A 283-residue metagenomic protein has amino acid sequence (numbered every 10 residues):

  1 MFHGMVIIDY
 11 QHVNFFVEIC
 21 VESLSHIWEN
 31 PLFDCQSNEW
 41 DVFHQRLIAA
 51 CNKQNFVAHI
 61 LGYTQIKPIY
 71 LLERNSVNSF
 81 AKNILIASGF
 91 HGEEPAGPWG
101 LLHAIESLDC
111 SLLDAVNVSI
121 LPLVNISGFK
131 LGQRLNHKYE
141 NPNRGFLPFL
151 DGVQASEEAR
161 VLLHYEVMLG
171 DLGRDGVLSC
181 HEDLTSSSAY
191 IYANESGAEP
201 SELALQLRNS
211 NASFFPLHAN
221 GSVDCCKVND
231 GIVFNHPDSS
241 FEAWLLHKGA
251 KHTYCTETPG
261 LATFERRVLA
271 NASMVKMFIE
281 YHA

Functional and structural regions predicted by a protein language model:
I7-Y10: Intrinsic low-complexity, disordered N-terminal segments enriched in polar/charged/small residues
F15-Y70: Short glycine- and acidic-rich boundary segments immediately preceding or forming the N-terminal edge of structured
Y70-F80: Short beta-strand-to-loop junctions in surface cap/lid or active-site-entrance loops
A81-N83, P95-C225, L246: Active-site/substrate-binding loop(s) of hydrolase catalytic cores
I84-F90, P259: Short glycine-rich or small-residue beta-strand-to-loop segments that form or flank ligand, phosphate, metal/Fe-S
G231-A283: Active-site-adjacent mobile loop/cap segments within catalytic or ligand-binding domains
